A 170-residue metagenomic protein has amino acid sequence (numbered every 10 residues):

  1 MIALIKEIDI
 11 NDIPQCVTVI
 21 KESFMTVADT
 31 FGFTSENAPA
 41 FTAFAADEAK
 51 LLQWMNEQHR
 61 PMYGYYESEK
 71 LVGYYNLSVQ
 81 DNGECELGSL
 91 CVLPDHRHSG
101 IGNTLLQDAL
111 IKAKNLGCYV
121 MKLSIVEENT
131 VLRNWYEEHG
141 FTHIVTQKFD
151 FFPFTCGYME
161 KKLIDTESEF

Functional and structural regions predicted by a protein language model:
I2-L4: Extreme N-terminal starter segment of soluble prokaryotic enzymes
K6, K70, Q80, M121-L123 (+1 more regions): Generic secretory/membrane-interface signal
E7-I13, V17-S89, L93-D95, L106-D108 (+3 more regions): Acetyl-CoA-dependent GNAT
H59, G140-F141: Intrinsically disordered, low-complexity regulatory segments enriched in acidic/serine/proline/glutamine/glycine
K70, S89, L93-Q107, K114-L116 (+2 more regions): Conserved glycine-rich acetyl-CoA-binding loop
C85, S99, G157: Glycine-centered loop/turn positions within well-structured domains that cap or flank conserved ligand/cofactor-binding
Y119-R133, E137-H139, V145-F170: C-terminal "cap" of GNAT-fold acetyltransferases
